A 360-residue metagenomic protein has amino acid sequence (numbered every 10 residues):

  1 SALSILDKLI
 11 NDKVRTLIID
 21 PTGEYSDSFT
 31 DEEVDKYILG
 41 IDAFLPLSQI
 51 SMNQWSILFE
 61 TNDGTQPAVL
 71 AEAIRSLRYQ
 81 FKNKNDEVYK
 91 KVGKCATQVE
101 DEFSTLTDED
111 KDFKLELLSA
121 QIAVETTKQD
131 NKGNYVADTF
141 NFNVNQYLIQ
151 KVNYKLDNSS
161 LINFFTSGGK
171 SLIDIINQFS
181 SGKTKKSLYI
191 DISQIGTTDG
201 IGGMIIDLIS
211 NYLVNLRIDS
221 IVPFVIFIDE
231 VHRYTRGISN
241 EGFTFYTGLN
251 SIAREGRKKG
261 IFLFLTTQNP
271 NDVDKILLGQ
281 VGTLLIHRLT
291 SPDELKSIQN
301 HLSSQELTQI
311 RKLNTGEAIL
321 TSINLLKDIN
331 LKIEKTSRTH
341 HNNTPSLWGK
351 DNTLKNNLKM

Functional and structural regions predicted by a protein language model:
S1: Walker A/P-loop
S4-R15, T22-Y37, L47-S251, K258 (+1 more regions): P-loop NTPase motor domains
I19, I190-I192, T266, H287-R288: Conserved beta-strand segments of the P-loop GTPase G domain that flank and frequently precede/overlap
D31-K36, F243, Q280-G282, L302 (+1 more regions): Short secondary-structure boundary/capping segments
F59-N62, N250-E334: Conserved ATP-driven motor cores of ASCE-family P-loop NTPases powering translocation/secretion/packaging/pilus
T105, D110, L117, G316-M360: Conserved P-loop NTPase motor module
T198, T244, E294, S337-H340: A short local loop/turn or secondary-structure capping micro-motif enriched for an aromatic residue
